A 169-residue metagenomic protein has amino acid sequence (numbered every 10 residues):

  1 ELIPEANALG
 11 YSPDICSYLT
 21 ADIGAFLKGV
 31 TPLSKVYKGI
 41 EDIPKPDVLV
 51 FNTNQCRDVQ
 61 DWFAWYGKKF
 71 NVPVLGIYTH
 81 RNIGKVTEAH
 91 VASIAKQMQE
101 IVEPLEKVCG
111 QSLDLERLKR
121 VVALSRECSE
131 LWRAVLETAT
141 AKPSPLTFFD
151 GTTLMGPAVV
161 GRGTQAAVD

Functional and structural regions predicted by a protein language model:
E1-L105, S112: Trp/Phe/Arg-rich N-terminal binding region typifying the photolyase-homology
Q99-D169: A charged, amphipathic alpha-helical module
